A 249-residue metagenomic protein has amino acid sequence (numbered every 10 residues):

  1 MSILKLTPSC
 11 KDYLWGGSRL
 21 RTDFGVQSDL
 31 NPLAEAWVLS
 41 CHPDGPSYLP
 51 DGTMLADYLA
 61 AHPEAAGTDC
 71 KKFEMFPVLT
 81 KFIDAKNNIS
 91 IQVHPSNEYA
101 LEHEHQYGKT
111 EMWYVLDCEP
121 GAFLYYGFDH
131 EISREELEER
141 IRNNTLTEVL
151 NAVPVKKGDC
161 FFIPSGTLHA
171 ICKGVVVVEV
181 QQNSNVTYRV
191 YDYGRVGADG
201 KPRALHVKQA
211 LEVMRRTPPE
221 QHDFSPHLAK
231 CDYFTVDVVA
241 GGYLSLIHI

Functional and structural regions predicted by a protein language model:
M1-I132, T187, D192-P219, V236: Transition-metal
M112, A170-Y193: A short hydrophobic beta-strand segment most commonly corresponding to one strand of the jelly-roll/cupin
R134-F162: Active-site glycine-rich loop that binds ribose-phosphate moieties when present
V155-K173, Q182: Conserved metal-binding segment of the jelly-roll/cupin
F162, E179, T235-V238: Structured core elements
Q209-S245: Glycine/small-residue-rich hydrophobic helix-like segments
I247-I249: Conserved small/polar residues in nucleotide/adenosyl-binding loops
